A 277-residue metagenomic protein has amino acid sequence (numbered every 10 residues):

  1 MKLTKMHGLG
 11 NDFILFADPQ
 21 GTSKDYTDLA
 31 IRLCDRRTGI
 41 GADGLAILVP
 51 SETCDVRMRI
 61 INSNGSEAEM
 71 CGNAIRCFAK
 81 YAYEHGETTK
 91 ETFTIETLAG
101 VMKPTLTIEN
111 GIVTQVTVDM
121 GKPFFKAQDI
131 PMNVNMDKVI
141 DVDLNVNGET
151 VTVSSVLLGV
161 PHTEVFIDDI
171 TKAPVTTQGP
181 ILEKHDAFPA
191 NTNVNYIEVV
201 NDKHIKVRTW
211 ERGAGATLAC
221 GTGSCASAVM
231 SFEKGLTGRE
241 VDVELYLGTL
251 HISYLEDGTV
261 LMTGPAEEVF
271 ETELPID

Functional and structural regions predicted by a protein language model:
M1-G21, V118, N135-V156: N-terminal, positively charged, Ser/Thr/Ala/Gly-biased leader segments that form transit/presequence-like amphipathic
M1-I112, T163-D277: A glycine-rich beta-to-alpha transition motif near the start of alpha/beta enzyme domains, typified by
Q115-T117, G121-P123: Membrane helix-loop-helix hairpins that form the core translocation module of multi-pass transporters
K122-F124, L158-H162, A266: Glycine-rich beta-alpha junction loops
F124-A127, E271: Short, charged/polar, Gly/Pro-enriched secondary-structure boundary elements
M132-V139, K184-F188: Short, conserved active-site entrance elements at the starts or edges of catalytic domains
V153, P161-E164: Selected transmembrane alpha-helices and immediately adjacent juxtamembrane segments of polytopic inner-membrane
